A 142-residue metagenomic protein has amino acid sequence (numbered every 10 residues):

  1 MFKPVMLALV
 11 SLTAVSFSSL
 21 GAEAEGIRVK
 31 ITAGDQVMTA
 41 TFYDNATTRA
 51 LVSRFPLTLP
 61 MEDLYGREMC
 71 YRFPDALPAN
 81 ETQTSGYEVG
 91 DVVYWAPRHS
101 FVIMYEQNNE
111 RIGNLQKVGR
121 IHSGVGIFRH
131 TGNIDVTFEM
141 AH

Functional and structural regions predicted by a protein language model:
M1-A8: Bacterial N-terminal signal peptides that target proteins for export
A8-S16: Bacterial N-terminal signal peptides
E25-P74, A79: N-terminal secretory signal peptides
G90-D91: Loop/turn positions that initiate beta-strands
I103-G119: Short, compositionally biased
V118-H142: Well-ordered alpha/beta subsegment
